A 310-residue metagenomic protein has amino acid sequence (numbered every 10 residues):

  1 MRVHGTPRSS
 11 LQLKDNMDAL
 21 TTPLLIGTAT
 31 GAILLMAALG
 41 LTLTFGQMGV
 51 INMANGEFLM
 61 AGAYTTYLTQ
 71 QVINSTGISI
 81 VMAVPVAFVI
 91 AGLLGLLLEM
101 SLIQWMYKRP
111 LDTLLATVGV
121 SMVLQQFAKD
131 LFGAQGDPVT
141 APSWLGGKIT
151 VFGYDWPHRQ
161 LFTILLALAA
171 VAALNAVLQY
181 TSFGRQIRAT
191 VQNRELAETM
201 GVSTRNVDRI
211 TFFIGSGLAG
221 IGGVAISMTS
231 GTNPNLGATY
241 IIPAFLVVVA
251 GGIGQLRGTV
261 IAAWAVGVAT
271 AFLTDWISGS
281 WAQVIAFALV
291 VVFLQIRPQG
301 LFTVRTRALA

Functional and structural regions predicted by a protein language model:
M1-D15, L131, Q192-T199, S203-N206 (+1 more regions): Cytosolic-side transmembrane-helix boundaries in multi-pass membrane proteins
V3-A37, T65, G77-A83, R109-L114 (+5 more regions): Membrane-interfacial amphipathic/re-entrant helices at transmembrane-helix boundaries
D18-G27, W156, V177-S182, D208-G251 (+1 more regions): Inter-helical junctions in multi-pass inner-membrane proteins, predominant in energy-converting antiporter-like
T21-T69, L97-D112, A250-L256: Single transmembrane alpha-helix segments in multi-pass membrane proteins
E57-Y64, M106-K129, G237-V249, A265 (+1 more regions): Pore- or pathway-lining transmembrane helices of multi-pass membrane proteins that form conduits for solutes/ions
G77-S121, F127, A173, I261-V266 (+1 more regions): Alpha-helical transmembrane segments within multi-pass membrane transporters and channels
P110-Y180, V207-I210, F272, I277 (+2 more regions): Transmembrane helix-bundle core of multi-pass membrane transporters and related energy-transducing complexes
D155-T232, L256-A262: Helix-loop-helix "hairpin" substructures at the membrane interface of multi-pass membrane proteins
